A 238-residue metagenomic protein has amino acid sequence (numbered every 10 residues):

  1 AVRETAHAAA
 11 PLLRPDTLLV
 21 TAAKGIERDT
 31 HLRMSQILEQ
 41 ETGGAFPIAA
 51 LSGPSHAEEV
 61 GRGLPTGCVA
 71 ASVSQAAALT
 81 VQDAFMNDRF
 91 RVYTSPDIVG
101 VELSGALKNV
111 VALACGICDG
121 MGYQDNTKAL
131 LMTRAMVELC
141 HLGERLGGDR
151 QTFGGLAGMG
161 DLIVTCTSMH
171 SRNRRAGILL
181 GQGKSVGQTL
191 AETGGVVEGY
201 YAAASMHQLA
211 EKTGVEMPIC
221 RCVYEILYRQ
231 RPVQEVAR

Functional and structural regions predicted by a protein language model:
A1-P65, V81: Rossmann-like NAD(P)(H) cofactor-binding subdomain of soluble oxidoreductases
V2, E27, H31, S35 (+12 more regions): Generic structural signal for well-ordered, non-membrane alpha-helical segments in soluble metabolic enzymes
T5, L12, I37-P47, P65-T152: Internal alpha-helical scaffold of NAD(P)-dependent oxidoreductase catalytic cores
T21, F46-S52, V92-P96, G154-G155 (+1 more regions): General beta-strand structural signal in soluble alpha/beta enzymes
K24-I26, S52-H56, S74, P96-G100 (+4 more regions): Glycine-rich beta-alpha junction loops
A50, A71, I226: Active-site-adjacent beta-strand anchor residues
K108, C115-D119, Y123, E144-G154 (+1 more regions): NAD(P)-dependent Rossmann-like dehydrogenase/reductase catalytic/cofactor-binding core
